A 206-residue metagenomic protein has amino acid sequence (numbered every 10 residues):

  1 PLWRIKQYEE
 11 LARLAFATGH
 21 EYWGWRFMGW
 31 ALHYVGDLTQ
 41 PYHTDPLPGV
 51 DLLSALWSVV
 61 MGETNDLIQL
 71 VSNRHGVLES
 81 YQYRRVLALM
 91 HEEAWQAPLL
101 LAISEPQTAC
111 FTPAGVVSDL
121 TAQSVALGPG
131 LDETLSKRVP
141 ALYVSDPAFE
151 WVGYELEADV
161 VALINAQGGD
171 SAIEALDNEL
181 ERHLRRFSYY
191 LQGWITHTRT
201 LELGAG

Functional and structural regions predicted by a protein language model:
P1-G29, L38-G206: N-terminal leader/auxiliary helical segments
H33: Divalent metal-coordination and catalytic microenvironments
